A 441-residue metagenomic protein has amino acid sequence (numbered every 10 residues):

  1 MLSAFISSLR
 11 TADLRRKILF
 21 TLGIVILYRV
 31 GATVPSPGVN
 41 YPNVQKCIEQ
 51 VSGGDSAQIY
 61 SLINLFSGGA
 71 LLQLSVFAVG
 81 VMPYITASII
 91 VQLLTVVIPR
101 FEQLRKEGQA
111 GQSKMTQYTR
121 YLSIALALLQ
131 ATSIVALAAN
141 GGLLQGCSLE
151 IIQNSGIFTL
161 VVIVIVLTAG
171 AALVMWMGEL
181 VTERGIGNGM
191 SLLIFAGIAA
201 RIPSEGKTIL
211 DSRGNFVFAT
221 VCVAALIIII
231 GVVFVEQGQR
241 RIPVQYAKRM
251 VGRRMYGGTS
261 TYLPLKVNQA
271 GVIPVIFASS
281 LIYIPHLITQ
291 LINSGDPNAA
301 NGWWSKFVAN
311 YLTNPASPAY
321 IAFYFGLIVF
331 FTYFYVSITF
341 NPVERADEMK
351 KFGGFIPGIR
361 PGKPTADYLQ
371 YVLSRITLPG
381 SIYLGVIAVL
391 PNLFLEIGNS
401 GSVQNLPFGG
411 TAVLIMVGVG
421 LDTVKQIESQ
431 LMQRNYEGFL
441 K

Functional and structural regions predicted by a protein language model:
M1-R105, Q109-K441: N-terminal cationic and glycine-rich segments that engage phosphates or anionic surfaces
